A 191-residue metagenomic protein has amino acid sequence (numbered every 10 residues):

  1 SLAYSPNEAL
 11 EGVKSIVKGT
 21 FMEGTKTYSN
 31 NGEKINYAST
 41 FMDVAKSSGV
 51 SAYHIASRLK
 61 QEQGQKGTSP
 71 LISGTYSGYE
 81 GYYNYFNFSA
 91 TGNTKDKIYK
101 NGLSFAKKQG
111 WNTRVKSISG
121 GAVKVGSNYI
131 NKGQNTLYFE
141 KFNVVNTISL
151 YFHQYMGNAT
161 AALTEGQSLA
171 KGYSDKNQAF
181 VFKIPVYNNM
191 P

Functional and structural regions predicted by a protein language model:
S1, Y76-P191: Non-catalytic cell-wall polysaccharide-engagement segments
S1-A38: N-terminal export signals and maturation junctions of secreted/periplasmic proteins
L10, A38-M42, A52-A56, Y85 (+2 more regions): Extracytoplasmic/secreted envelope proteins and their assembly/folding machinery, especially bacterial periplasmic
E33, Y37, V50-S51, G110-T113: Secondary-structure capping and boundary motifs in well-ordered enzyme cores
F41-G67: Short, functionally critical alpha-helical segments immediately adjacent to catalytic or ligand/cofactor-binding
K66-S69, K132: Secondary-structure transition/capping residues
T68-Y76: Short, solvent-exposed loop/turn and secondary-structure capping segments
